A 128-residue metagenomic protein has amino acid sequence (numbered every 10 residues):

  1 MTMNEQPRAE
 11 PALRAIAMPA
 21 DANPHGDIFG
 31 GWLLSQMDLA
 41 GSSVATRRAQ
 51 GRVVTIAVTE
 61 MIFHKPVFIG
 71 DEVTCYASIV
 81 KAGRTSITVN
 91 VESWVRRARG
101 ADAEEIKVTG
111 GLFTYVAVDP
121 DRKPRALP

Functional and structural regions predicted by a protein language model:
T2-A57, V116-P128: Hot-dog-fold acyl-thioester-processing enzymes
M3-L13, F68-I69, V80-P128: HotDog/MaoC-like acyl-thioester-processing domains
D27, M61, G111-F113: Short non-domain terminal segments
